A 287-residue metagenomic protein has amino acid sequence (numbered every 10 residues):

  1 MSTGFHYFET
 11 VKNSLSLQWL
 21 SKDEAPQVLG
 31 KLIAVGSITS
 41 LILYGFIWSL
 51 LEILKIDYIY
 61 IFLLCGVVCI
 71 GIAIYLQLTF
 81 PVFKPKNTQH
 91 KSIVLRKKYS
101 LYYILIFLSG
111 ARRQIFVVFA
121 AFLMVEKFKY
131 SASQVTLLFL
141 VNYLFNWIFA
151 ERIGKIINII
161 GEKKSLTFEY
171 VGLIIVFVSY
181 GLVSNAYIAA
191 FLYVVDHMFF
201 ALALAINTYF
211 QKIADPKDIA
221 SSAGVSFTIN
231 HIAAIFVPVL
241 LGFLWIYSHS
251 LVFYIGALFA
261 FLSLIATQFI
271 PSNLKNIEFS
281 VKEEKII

Functional and structural regions predicted by a protein language model:
M1-F8, Y187-A201: Hydrophobic core of transmembrane alpha-helices in multi-pass small-molecule transporters, especially MFS/SLC-type
M1-G36: Cytoplasmic helix-loop-helix junction between adjacent transmembrane helices in 12-TM secondary transporters
L29-G45, I229-V237: Glycine-rich segments within core transmembrane alpha-helices of 12-TM secondary carriers
S40-F62, A121-F122, E126, F236-V252: Transmembrane alpha-helix termini and helix-breaking/packing motifs in multi-pass membrane transporters
L51, F149-G161, W245-I246: Helix-to-loop junctions at the C-terminal end of transmembrane segments in multipass secondary transporters
G66, K164-S179, A257: Structural signature of the two symmetry-related core transmembrane helices
G66-P85, A266-P271: C-terminal membrane-cytosol helix-exit motif in multi-pass small-molecule transporters
V118-V135: Short amphipathic helix-loop junctions that connect adjacent transmembrane helices in Major Facilitator Superfamily/SLC
